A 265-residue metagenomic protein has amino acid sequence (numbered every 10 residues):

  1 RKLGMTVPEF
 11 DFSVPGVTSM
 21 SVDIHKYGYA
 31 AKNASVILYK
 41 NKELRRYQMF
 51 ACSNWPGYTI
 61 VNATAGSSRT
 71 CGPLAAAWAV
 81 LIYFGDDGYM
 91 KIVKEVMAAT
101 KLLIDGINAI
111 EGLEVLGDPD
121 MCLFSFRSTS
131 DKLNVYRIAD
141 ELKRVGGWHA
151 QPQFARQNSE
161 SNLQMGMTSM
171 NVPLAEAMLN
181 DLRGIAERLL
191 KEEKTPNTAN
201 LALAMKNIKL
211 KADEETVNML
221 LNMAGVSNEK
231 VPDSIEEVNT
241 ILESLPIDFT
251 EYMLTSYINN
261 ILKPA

Functional and structural regions predicted by a protein language model:
K2-C122, F126-L133: Active-site C-terminal subdomain of aminotransferase-like
M90, A109-I110, R127-A265: Non-catalytic terminal extensions of PLP-dependent enzymes
